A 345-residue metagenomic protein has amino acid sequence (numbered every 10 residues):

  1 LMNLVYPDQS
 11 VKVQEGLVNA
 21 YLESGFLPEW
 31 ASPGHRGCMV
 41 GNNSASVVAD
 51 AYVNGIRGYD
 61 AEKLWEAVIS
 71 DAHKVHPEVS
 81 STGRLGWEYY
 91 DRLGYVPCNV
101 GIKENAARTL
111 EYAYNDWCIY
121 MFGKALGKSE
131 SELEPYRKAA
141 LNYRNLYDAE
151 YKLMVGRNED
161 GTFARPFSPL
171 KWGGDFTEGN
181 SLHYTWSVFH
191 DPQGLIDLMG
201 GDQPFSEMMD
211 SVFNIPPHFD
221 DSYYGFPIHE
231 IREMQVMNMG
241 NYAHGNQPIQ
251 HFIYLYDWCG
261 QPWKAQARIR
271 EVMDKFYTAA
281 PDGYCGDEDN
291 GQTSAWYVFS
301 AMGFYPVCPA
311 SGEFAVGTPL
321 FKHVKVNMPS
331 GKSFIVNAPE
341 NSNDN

Functional and structural regions predicted by a protein language model:
L1-M2: Core alpha-helical transmembrane segments of integral membrane proteins
P7-S32, P217-Y224, E230: Active-site-surrounding "flap" and adjacent substrate/cofactor-binding loops of secreted or lumenal enzymes, prototyped
S10-Q14, A45, A49, W65: Generic internal hydrophobic packing segments that stabilize the cores of diverse globular domains
V18, A45, G55-L141, N145-I335 (+1 more regions): Active-site core of glycosidic bond-cleaving carbohydrate-active enzymes
S24-S44, A49-V53: Aromatic/His-enriched, Gly/Pro-containing loop or helix-boundary segments that lie immediately adjacent to catalytic
N341-N345: C-terminal beta-sandwich/jelly-roll accessory domains of carbohydrate-active enzymes
